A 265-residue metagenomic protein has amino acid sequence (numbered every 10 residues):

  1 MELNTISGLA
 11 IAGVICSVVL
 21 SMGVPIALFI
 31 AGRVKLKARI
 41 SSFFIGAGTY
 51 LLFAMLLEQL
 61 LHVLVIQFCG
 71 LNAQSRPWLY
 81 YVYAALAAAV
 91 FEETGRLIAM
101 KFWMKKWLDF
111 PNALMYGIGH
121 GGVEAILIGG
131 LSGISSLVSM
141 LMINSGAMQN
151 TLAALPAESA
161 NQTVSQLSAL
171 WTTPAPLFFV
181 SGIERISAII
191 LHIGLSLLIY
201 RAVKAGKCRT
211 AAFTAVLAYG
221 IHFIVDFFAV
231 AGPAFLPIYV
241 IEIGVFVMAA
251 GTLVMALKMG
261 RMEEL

Functional and structural regions predicted by a protein language model:
M1-L265: Hydrophobic alpha-helical segments at protein termini of multi-pass membrane proteins
